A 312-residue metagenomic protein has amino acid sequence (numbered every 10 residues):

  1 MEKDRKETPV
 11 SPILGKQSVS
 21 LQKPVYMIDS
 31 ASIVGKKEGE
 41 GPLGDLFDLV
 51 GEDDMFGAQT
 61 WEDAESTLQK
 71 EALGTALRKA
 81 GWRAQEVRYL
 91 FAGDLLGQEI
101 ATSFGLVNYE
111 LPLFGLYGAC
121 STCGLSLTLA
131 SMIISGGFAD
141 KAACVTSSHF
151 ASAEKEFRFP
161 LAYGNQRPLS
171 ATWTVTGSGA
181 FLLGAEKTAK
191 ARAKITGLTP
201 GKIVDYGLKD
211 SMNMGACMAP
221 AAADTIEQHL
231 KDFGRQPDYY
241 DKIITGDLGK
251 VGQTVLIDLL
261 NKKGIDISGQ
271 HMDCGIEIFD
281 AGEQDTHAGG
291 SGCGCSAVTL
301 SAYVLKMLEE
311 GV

Functional and structural regions predicted by a protein language model:
M1-F114, G179-V312: Conserved "HGTGT" condensation-loop signature of ketosynthase/thiolase-family condensing enzymes that catalyze
L14-Q17, S131-I134, Q166-T172, G184 (+1 more regions): A generic local secondary-structure boundary/capping motif
S103-A171: A generic, well-ordered mixed alpha/beta core segment in the N-terminal half of proteins
A153-E156, Y163-L183, D210-M218: Conserved, well-structured core segments that form the ligand-binding/active-site neighborhood of functional domains
